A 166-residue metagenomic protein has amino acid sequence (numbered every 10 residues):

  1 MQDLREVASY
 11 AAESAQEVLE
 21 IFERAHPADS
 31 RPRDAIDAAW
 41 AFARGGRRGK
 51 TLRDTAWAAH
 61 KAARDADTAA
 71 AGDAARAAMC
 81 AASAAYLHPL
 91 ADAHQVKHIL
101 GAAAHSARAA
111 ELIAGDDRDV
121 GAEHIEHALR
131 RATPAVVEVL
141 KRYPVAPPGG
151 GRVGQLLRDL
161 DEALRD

Functional and structural regions predicted by a protein language model:
M1-D119, I125, L129: Structured binding/interaction patches within domain cores
L112-D166: C-terminal binding/interaction regions
